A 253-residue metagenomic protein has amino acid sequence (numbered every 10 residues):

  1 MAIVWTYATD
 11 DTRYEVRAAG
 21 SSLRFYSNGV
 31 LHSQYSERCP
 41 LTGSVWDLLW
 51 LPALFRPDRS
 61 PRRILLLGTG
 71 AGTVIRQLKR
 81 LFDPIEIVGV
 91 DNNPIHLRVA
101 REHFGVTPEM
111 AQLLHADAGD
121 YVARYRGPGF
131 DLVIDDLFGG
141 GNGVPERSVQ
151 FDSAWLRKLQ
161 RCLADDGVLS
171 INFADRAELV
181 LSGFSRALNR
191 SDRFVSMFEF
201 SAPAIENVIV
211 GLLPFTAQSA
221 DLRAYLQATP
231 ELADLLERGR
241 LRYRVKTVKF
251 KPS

Functional and structural regions predicted by a protein language model:
M1-A18, R24, H32-R38, G43 (+2 more regions): SAM/dcSAM-binding transferase cores
T6-Y7, R38-D165, E178-L179, S185: The AdoMet/dcAdoMet-binding core of the Class I SAM-like
L23-S27, D47: S-adenosyl-L-methionine
N28-G29, G167: Short acidic (Asp/Glu) and glycine-rich catalytic loops that position anionic groups and cofactors
P84-E86, P108-M110, D166, F194 (+1 more regions): A generic structural signal for alpha->beta connector loops
D117-Y125, G143-S148, N189-F194, S219-L236 (+1 more regions): A short, terminal or domain-edge coil/loop segment
G143-R147, S153-S219: C-terminal substrate-binding/active-site "lid" region of AdoMet-derived donor-dependent transferases
